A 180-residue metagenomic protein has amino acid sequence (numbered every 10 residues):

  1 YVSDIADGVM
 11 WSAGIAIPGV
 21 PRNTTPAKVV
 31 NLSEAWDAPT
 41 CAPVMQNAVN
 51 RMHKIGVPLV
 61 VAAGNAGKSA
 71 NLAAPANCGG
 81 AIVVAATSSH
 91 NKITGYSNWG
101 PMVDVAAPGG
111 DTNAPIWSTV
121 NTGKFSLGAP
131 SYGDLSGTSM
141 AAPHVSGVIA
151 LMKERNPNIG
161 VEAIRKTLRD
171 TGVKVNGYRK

Functional and structural regions predicted by a protein language model:
Y1-L32, V44: Substrate-binding/charge-relay-adjacent region of secreted/lumenal peptidase catalytic domains
D4-D7, W11, V44-K54, A70 (+4 more regions): Extracytoplasmic/secreted proteins, especially bacterial periplasmic and envelope-associated proteins
G14, K68, F125, V173-K174: Residue-level marker of structural boundaries
R22-E34, T40-V44, A48, I55-V57 (+3 more regions): C-terminal subdomain of the subtilisin-like protease fold in secreted/lumenal serine endopeptidases
L32-E34, A63, A86, A107: A cross-domain feature marking catalytic cores of carbohydrate-active enzymes and several ubiquitous metabolic/repair
P39, A66-A70: Active-site environment of divalent metal-dependent phosphoester hydrolases
V57, A73-E154, N158, E162: Extracellular S/T/G-rich loop segment that most often corresponds to the catalytic His/Ser-adjacent loop
